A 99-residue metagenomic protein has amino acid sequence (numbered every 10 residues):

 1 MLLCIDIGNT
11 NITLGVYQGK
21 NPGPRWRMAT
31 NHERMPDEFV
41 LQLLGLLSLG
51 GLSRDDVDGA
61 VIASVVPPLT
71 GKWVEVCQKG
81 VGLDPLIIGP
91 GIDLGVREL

Functional and structural regions predicted by a protein language model:
M1-L2, G59: Residue-level preference for the first positions of well-ordered beta-strands
L2, S48-G50, V74: Short secondary-structure capping/turn segments at boundaries of alpha-helices and beta-strands
L2-G45: Short glycine-rich, Thr/Ser-proximal phosphate-binding strand/loop in the N-terminal lobe of ATP-dependent enzymes
Y17, G50-L52: Short, flexible, solvent-exposed loop/turn segments with mixed acidic/basic and small polar residues
A29-T30, D37, L41-S48, D55-L69: Alpha-helical substrate-recognition element adjacent to the catalytic core
L52-L99: Short beta-strand-loop/turn "lid" adjacent to the catalytic site in phosphate-handling enzymes
